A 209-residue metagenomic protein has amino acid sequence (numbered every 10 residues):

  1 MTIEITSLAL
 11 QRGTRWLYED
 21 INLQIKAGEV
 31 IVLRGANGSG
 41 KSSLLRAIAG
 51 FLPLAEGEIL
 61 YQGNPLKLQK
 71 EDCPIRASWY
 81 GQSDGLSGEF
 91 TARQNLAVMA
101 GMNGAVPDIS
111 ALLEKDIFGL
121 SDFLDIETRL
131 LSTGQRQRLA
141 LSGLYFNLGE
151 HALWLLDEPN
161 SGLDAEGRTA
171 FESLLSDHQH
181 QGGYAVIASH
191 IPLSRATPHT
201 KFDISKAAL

Functional and structural regions predicted by a protein language model:
I3, L17-D20: Conserved structural motif at the start of ABC-family nucleotide-binding domains
R34-A36: The feature captures the beta-strand-to-loop junction immediately N-terminal to the Walker
A49: Helix-to-loop junction immediately C-terminal to a conserved catalytic motif
L54-C73: Conserved ABC transporter NBD signature motif
S83, G88-G104, S110: Q-loop/switch helix immediately C-terminal to the Walker
D108-F123: Conserved ABC ATPase "signature" region
E127-G134: Conserved ABC ATPase signature
L153-E158: Catalytic Walker B motif of ABC-type/P-loop ATPase nucleotide-binding domains
